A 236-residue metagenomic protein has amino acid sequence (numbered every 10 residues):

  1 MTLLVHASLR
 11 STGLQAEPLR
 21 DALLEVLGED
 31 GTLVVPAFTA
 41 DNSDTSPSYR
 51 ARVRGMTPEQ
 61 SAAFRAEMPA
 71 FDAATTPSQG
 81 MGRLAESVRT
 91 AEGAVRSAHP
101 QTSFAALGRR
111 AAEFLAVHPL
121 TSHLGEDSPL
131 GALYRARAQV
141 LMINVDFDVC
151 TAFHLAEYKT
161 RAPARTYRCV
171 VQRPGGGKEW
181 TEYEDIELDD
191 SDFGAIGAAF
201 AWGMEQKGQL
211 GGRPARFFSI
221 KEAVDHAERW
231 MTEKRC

Functional and structural regions predicted by a protein language model:
M1-C236: N-terminal and secondary-structure boundary signal
